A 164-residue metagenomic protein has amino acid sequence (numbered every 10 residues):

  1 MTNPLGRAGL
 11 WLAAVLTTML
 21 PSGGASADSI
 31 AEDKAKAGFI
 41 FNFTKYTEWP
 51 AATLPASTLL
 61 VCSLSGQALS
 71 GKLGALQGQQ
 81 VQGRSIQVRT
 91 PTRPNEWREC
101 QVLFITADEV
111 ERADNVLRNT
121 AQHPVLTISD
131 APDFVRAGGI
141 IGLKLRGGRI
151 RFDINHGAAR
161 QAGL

Functional and structural regions predicted by a protein language model:
T2-L16, L20-L164: Short hydrophobic alpha-helices and adjacent helix-cap/hinge residues
